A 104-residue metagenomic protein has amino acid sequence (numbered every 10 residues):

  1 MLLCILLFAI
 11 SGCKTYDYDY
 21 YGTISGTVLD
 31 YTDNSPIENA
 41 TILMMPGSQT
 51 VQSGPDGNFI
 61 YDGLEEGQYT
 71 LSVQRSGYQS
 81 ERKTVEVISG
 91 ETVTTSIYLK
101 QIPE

Functional and structural regions predicted by a protein language model:
M1-G12: Sec-dependent bacterial lipoprotein signal peptides
S11-T23, S96-Y98, P103: Beta-strand-rich domain onsets/edges
G22-S25, Y31-P46: Short, ordered, surface-exposed loop/turn motifs in non-cytosolic proteins
G47-N58: Short, acidic Ser/Thr/Gly-rich low-complexity loop/linker segments typical of extracellular and cell-surface proteins
F59, E81-K83, V93-T95: Short strand-edge motifs at loop-to-beta-strand transitions and within beta-strands of extracellular beta-rich domains
I60-Q68, S76: Short Pro-Gly-centered beta-turn/loop motif in secreted/extracellular proteins
S72-T84: A short, solvent-exposed loop/turn motif at the edges and junctions of modular extracellular/periplasmic domains
